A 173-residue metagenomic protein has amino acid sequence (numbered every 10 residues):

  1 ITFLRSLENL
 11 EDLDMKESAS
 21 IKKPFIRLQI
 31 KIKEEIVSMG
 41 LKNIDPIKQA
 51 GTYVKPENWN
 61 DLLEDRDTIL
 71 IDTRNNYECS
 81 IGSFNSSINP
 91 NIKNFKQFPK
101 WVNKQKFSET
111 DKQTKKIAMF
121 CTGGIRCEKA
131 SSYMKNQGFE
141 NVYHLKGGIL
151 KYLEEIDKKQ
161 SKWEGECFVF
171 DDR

Functional and structural regions predicted by a protein language model:
I1-T52, D65, N75-A118, I125-R173: Rhodanese-like catalytic fold shared by cysteine-dependent sulfurtransferases and DSP/PTP-type phosphatases
W59-D65: Short amphipathic alpha-helices and their capping/turn segments at secondary-structure boundaries
I69-T73: Short hydrophobic beta-strand that contains or immediately precedes a catalytic carboxylate
